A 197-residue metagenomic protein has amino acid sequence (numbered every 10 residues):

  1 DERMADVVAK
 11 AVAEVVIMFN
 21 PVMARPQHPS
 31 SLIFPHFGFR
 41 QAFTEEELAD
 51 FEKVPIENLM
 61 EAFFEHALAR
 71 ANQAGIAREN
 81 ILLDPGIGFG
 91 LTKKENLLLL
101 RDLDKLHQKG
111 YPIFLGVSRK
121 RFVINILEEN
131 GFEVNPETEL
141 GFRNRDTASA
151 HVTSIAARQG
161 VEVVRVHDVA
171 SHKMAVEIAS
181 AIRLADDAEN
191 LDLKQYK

Functional and structural regions predicted by a protein language model:
D1-R70, A74, G90-K197: Active-site-adjacent loop and "lid" segments of alpha/beta metabolic enzymes
A77-N80: Short acidic capping loops at alpha-helix termini that bridge into adjacent secondary structure
I87: Acidic/histidine-rich catalytic cores of soluble enzymes
